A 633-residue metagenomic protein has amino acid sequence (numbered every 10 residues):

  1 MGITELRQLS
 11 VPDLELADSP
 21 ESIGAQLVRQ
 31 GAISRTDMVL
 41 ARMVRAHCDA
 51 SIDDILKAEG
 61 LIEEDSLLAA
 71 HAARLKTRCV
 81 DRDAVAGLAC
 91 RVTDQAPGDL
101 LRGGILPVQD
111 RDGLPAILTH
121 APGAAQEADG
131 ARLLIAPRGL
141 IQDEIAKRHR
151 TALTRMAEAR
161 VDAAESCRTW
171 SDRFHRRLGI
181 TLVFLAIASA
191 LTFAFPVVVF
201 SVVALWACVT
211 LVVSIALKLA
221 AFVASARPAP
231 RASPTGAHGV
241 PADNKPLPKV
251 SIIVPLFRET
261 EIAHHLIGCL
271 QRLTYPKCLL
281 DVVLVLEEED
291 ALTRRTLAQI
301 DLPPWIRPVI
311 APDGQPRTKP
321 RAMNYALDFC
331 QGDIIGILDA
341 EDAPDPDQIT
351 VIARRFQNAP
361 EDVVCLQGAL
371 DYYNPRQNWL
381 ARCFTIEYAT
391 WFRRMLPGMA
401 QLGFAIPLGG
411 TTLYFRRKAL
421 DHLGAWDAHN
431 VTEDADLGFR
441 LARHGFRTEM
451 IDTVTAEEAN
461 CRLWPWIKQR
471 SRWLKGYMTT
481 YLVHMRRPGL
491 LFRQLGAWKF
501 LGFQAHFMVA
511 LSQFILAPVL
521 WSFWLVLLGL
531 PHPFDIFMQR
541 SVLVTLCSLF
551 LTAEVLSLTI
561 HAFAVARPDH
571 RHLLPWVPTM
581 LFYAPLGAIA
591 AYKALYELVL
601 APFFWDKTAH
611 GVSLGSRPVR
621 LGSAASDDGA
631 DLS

Functional and structural regions predicted by a protein language model:
D54-G130: Polyanionic, low-complexity intrinsically disordered segments
L140-T151, A216-K249, T260-K277, R486-A505 (+1 more regions): Juxtamembrane C-terminal module of membrane proteins
R176-F184, A188-V254, R258-E261: N-proximal low-complexity "stem/linker" segments adjacent to membrane-targeting elements
Q271-G314: Acidic donor-binding segment of Leloir-type glycosyltransferases
Q299-D328, P346-V431, S471-V483: Long helical/loop segments within the catalytic core of UDP-sugar-dependent glycosyltransferases, especially the large
I335: Short aromatic/hydrophobic "clamp" motif used to bind/position activated sugar donors
D339-A343, W426-H429, L441: The conserved acidic donor/metal-binding loop of glycosyltransferases
G438-A456: Catalytic donor-sugar/metal-binding loop of nucleotide-sugar-dependent glycosyltransferases
